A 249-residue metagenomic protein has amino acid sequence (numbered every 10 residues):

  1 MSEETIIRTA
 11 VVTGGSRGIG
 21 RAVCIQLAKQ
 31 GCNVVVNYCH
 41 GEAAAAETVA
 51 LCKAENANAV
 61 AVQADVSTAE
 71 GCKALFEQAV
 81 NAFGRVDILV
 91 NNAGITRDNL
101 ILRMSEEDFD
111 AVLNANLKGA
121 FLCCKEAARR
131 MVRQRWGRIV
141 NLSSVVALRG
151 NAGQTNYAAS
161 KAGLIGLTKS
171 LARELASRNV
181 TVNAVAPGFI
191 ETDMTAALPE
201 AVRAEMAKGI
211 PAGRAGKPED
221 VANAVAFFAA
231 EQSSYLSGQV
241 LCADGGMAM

Functional and structural regions predicted by a protein language model:
S16-G18: Conserved glycine-rich cofactor-binding loop
Q30-E47: Conserved glycine-rich Rossmann-like NAD(P)H-binding loop of the short-chain dehydrogenase/reductase
C72, L100-I101, S105-L113, T195 (+1 more regions): Substrate-binding pocket helix/loop in short-chain dehydrogenase/reductase
F83, W136, R214-A243, A248: C-terminal substrate-recognition "lid" of short-chain dehydrogenase/reductases
C124, S160, T168: Active-site helix of classical SDR
R129, R173-S177, S234: Alpha-helical segment proximal to the catalytic Tyr-Lys
S144: Residue(s) in the substrate-gating loop at a strand-loop-helix junction that position the organic substrate next
